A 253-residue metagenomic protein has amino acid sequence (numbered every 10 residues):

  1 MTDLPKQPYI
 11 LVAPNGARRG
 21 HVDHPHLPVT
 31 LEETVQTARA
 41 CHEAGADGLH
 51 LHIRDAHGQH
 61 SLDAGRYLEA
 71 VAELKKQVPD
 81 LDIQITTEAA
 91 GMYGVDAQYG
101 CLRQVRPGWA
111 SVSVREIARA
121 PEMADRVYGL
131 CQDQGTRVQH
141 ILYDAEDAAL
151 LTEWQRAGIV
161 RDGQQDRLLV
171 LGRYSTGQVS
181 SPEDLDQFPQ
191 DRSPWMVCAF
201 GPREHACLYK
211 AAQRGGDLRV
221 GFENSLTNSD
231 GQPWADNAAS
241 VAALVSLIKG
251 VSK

Functional and structural regions predicted by a protein language model:
M1-H26: N-terminal small/glycine-rich loop or linker at the start of catalytic domains across soluble metabolic enzymes
D3, L31-E32, Q36, G58-A120: Active-site beta->alpha loop and helix N-cap motifs at the rims of alpha/beta catalytic domains
Q7, V12, L31, Q59-T87 (+3 more regions): Alpha-helix-loop-beta-strand connector modules within alpha/beta enzyme cores
V12, V35, A44, G48-G58 (+1 more regions): Histidine-centered catalytic micro-motifs
V22, D47-A70, L226-D230: Glycine-rich, proline-tolerant flexible connector loops at the mouths of alpha/beta enzymes
E43-A46, D80, P107, G215-G216: A structural motif
L49-L51, I83, A110, L218-R219: Hydrophobic residues within beta-strands of alpha/beta enzymes
W109-F222, P233-A239: Catalytic alpha/beta core domains of metabolic enzymes, predominantly
